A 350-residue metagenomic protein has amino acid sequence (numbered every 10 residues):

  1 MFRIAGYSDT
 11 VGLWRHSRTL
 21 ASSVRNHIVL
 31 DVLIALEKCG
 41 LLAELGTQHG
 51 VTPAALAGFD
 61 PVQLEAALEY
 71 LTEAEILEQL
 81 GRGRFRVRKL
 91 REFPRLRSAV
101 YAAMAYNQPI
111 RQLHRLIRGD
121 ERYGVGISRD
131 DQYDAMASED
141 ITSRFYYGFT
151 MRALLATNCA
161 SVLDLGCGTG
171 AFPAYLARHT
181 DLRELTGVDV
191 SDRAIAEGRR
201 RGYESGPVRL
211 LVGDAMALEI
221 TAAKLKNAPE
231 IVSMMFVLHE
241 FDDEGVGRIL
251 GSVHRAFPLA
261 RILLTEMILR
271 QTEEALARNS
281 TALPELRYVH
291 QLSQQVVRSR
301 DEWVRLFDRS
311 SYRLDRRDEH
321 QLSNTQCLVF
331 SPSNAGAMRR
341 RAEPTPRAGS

Functional and structural regions predicted by a protein language model:
S23, Y70-T157: Conserved Class I S-adenosyl-L-methionine-dependent methyltransferase catalytic core
C159-G168: Conserved class I S-adenosyl-L-methionine
T169-D181: Conserved SAM-binding loop of SAM-dependent methyltransferases across substrates and taxa, primarily the Class I
S191: Conserved SAM/SAH-binding beta-strand->alpha-helix loop
G198-R199: Conserved SAM-binding loop
E204-A217: Conserved SAM-binding strand-loop segment of SAM-dependent methyltransferases
E240-V253: A short, conserved alpha-helix within the catalytic core of class I
T265-R309, R316-R317: C-terminal alpha-helical "lid/dimerization" subdomain adjacent to the S-adenosyl-L-methionine
